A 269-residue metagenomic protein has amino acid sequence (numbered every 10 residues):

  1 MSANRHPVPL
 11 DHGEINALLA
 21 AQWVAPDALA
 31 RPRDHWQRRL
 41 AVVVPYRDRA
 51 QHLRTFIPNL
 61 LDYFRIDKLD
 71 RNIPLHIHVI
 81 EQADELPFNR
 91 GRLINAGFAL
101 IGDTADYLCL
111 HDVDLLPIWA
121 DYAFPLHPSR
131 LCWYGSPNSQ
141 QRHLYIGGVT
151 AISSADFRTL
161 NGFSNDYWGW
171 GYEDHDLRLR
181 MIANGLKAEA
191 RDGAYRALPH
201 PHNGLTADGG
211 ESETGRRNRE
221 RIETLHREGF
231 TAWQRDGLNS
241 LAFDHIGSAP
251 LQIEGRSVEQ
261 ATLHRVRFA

Functional and structural regions predicted by a protein language model:
M1-A21, F56, D166-G169, H175-A269: C-terminal catalytic/acceptor-binding lobe
L19-P32: A short, compositionally biased domain-edge/stem linker segment
R31-Q37, R49, T55-I73: Short, acidic, metal-binding catalytic loop of nucleotide-sugar glycosyltransferases
H35-L40, P128: A short, charged/proline- and glycine-enriched loop that marks the coil->beta-strand transition at the N-terminal
R38-V44, L60, H76-H78, G97: Hydrophobic targeting segments
A41, H52-T55, N59, R92-A96 (+1 more regions): Acidic, Ser/Thr-rich intrinsically disordered and amphipathic helical segments
V44-P45, R54, L69-D84: Short beta-strand/loop segment that forms part of the nucleotide-sugar
E85, N89-I94, F98-L100, Y107-H111 (+1 more regions): Conserved catalytic core of nucleotide-sugar-dependent glycosyltransferases
